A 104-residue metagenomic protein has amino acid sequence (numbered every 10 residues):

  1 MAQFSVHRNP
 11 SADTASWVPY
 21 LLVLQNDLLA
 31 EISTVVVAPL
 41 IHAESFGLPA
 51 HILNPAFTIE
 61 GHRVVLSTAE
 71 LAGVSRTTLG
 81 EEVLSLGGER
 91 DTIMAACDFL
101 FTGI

Functional and structural regions predicted by a protein language model:
M1, A15, G87-D91: A generic "functional-site adjacency" signal
M1, L29-A30, E70-V74: Short amphipathic alpha-helical segments, especially helix-boundary/capping motifs
M1-A2, I104: Absolute protein N-terminus
Q3-V6, T14-A56: Compact nucleic-acid interaction/catalytic patches
A12, L48, L84-G88: Residue-level detector of secondary-structure boundary/capping sites
A12, N26, D98-T102: Residue-level marker of positions within ordered structural domains that often coincide with functionally constrained
T58-I104: C-terminal terminal-subdomain/extension
